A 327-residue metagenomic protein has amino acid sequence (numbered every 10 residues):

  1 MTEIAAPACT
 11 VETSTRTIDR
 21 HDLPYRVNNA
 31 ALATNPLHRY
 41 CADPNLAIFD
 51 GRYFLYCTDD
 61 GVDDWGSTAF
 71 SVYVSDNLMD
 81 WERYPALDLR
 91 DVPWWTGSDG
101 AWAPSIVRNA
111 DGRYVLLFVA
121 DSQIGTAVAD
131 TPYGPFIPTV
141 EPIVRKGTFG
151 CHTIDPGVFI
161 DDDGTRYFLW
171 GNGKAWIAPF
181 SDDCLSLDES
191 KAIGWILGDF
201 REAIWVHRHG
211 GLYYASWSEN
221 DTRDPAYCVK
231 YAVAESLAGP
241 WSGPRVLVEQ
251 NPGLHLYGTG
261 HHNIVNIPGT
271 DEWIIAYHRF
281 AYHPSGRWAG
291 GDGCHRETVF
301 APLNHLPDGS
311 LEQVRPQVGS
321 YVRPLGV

Functional and structural regions predicted by a protein language model:
M1-V327: Carbohydrate-active catalytic/glycan-binding domains of CAZyme proteins, especially the secreted or lumenal ectodomains
